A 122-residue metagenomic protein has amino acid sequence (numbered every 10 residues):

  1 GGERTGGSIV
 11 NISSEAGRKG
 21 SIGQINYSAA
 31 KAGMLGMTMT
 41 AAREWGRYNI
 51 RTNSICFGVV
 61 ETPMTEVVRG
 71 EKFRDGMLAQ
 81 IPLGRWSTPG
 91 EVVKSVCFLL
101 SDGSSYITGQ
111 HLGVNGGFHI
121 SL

Functional and structural regions predicted by a protein language model:
G1-R4, W45-Y48, V60, S87 (+1 more regions): A short hydrophobic alpha-helix cap/turn motif
S14: Residue(s) in the substrate-gating loop at a strand-loop-helix junction that position the organic substrate next
K19, C97, T108-L122: Short C-terminal tail/terminal secondary-structure segment of NAD(P)H-dependent dehydrogenase/reductase domains
K19-I25, R47-Y48, G84, D102: Active-site loop immediately N-terminal to the catalytic Tyr-X3-Lys motif of short-chain dehydrogenase/reductase
A30, T38: Active-site helix of classical SDR
G46-R51, I107-G109: Short, small/polar-rich loop/turn modules that mediate ligand/substrate recognition or access, typified
R47, V59-I81, E91, S121-L122: A glycine/serine/threonine-rich, flexible loop-to-helix segment that serves as the NAD(P) cofactor-binding "lid"
I81-V92, G103: A conserved structural motif in NAD(P)-dependent oxidoreductases
